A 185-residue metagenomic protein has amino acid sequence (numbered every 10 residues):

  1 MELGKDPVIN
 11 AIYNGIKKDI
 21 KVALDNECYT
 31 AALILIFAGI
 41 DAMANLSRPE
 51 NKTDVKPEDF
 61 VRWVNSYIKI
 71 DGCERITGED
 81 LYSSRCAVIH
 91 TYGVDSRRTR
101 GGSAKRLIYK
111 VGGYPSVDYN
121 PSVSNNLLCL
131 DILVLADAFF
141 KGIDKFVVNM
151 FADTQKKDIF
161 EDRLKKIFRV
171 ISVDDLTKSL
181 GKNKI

Functional and structural regions predicted by a protein language model:
M1-T30: Charged alpha-helical initiation segments
V8, G15, D19, D59-W63 (+3 more regions): Exposed alpha-helical structural elements
Y13, A32, G78-L81: Hydrophobic packing residues in well-ordered alpha-helices of helical domains and bundles
I16-D19, L35, S84: Short, hydrophobic/aromatic alpha-helical segments in well-folded domains
K17-I20, M43, I89-Y92: A structural signal for well-ordered alpha-helices, especially hydrophobic packing surfaces of coiled-coils
A23-I70: Short, contiguous, well-structured surface segments enriched in hydrophobic/aromatic residues
Y67-V173: Long, charged low-complexity segments
D174-I185: Viral RNA-dependent RNA polymerase
